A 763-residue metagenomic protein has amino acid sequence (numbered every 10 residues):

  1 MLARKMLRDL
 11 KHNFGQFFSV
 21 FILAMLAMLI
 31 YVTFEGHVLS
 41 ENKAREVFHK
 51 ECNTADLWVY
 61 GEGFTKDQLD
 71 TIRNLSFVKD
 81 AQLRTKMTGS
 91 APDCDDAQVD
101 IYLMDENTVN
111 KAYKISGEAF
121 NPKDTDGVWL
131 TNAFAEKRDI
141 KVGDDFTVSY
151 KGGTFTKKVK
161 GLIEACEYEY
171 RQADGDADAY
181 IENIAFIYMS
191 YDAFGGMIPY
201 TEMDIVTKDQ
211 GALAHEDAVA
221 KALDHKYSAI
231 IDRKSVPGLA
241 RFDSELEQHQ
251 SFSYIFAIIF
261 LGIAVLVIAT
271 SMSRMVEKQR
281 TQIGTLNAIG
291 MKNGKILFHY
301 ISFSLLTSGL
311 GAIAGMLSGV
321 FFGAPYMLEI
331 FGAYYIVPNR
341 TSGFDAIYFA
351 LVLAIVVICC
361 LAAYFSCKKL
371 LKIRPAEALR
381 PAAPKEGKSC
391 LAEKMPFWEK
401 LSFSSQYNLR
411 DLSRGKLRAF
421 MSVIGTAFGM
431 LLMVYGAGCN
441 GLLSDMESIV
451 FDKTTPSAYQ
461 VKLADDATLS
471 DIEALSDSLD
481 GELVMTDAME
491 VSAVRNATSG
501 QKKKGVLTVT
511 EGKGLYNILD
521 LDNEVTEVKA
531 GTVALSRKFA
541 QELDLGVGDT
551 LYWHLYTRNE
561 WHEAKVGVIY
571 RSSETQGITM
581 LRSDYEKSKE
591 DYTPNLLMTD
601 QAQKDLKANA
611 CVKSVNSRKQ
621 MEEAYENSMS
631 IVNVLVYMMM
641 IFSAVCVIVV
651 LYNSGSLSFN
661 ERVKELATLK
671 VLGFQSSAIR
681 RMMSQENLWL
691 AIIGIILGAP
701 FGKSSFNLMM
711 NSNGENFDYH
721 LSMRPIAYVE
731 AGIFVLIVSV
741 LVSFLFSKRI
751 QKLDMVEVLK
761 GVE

Functional and structural regions predicted by a protein language model:
M1-S19, K278-Q282, N287-K295, F321-Y348 (+7 more regions): Feature of multi-pass inner-membrane transport and sensor proteins that recognizes transmembrane helices together
L2-V265, R274, N293, A333 (+4 more regions): Membrane transport/envelope proteins' first extracytoplasmic loop
M6, L10, F21-M25, I258-L261 (+10 more regions): Residue-level signature of the transmembrane alpha-helical core of multi-pass small-molecule transporters
D9-G15, L266-L306, V649-W689: Interfacial "coupling" helices/loops that link adjacent transmembrane helices in transporter permeases
V59, F403-A530, A534-Q541, G546-D549 (+2 more regions): Juxtamembrane segments of multi-pass membrane proteins
G143, G290, G315, G548 (+3 more regions): Conserved G/P- and acidic residue-centered "switch" motifs that form tight phosphate/ATP-binding loops in soluble
V265, A269-R274, Q279-T281, L305-V337 (+5 more regions): Small-residue-rich transmembrane alpha-helices
P594-M598, A608-L721, A727-G732, L736 (+2 more regions): C-terminal transmembrane helical bundles of large multi-pass transporters and their helix-start/helix-kink determinants
